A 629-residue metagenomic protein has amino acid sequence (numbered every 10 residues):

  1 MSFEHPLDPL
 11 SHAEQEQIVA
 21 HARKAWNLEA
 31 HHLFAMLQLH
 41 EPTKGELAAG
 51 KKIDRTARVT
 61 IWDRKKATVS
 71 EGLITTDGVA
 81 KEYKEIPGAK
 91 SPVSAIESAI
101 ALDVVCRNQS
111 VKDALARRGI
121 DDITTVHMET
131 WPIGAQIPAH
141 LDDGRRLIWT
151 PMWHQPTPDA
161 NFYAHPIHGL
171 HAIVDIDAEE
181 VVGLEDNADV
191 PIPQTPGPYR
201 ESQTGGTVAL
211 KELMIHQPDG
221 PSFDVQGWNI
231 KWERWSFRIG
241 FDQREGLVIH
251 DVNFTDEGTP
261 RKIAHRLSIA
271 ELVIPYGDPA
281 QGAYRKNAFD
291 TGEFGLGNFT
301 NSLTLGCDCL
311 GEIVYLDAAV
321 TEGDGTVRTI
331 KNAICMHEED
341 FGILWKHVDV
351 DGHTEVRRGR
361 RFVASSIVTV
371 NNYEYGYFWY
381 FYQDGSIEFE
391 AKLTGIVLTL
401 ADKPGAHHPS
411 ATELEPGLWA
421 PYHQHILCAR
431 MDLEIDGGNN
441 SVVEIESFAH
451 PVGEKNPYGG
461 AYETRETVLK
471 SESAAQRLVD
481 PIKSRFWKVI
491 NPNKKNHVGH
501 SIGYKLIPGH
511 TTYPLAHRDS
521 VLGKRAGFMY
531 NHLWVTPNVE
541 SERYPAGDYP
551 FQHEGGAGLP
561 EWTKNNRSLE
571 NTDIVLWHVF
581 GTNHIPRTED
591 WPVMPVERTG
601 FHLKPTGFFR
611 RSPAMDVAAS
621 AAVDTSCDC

Functional and structural regions predicted by a protein language model:
M1, Q15, T76-V93, A116-R118 (+4 more regions): Extended effector regions of multi-domain proteins
P6-E46, S94-P138: Short, non-transmembrane alpha-helical segments in secretory-pathway proteins
W26-D77, D122-I176, E233, A364: Exposed beta-strand-loop-beta-strand "reactive/processing" segments of non-cytosolic proteins
K66-A99, D103-D113: Hydrophobic or amphipathic alpha-helical targeting/insertion segments
